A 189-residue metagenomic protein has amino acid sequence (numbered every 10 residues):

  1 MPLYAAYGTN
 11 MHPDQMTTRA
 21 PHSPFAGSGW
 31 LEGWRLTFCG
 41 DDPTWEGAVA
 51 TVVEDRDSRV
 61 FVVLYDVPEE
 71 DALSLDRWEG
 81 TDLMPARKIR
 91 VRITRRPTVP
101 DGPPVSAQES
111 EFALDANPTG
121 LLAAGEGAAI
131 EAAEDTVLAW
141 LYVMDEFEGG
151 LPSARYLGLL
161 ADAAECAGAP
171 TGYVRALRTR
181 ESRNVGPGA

Functional and structural regions predicted by a protein language model:
M1-A189: Glycine-aromatic micro-motifs
